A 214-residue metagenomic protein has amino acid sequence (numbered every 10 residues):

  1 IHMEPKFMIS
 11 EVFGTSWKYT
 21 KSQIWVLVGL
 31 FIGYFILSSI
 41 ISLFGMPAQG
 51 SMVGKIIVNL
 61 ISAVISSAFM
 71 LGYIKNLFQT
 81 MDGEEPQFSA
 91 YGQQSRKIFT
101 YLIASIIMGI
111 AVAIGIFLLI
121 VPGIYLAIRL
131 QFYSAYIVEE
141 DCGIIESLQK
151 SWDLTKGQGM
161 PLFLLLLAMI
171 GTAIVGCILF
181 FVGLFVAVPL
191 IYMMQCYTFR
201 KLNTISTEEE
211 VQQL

Functional and structural regions predicted by a protein language model:
E4-I40, E85-I114, L126-G176, L214: Interfacial aromatic "cap" segments that immediately flank transmembrane helices in multipass membrane proteins
E4-P5, S51-E84, G109-Q149, C177-E208: Selective recognition of hydrophobic, aromatic-rich stretches within alpha-helical transmembrane segments of polytopic
I40-G54: Short, hydrophobic transmembrane alpha-helix segments
E208-L214: Intrinsically disordered cytoplasmic terminal tails of membrane proteins
